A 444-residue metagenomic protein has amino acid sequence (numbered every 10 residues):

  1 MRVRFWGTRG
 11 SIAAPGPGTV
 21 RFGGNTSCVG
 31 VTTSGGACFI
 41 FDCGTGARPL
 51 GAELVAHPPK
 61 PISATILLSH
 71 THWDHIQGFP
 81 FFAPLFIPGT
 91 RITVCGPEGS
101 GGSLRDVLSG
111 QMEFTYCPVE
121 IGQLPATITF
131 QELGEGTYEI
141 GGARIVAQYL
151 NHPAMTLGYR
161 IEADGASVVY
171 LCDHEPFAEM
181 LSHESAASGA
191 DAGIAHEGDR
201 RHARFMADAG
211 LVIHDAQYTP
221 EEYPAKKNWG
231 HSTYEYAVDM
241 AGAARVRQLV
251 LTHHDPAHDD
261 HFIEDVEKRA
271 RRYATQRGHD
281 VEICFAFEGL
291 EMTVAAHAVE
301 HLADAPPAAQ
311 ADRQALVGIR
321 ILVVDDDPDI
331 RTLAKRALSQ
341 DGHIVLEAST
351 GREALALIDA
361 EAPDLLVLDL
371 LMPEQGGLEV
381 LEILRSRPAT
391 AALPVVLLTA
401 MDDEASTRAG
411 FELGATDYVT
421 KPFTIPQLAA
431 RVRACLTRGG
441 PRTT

Functional and structural regions predicted by a protein language model:
M1-H183, A203, D259-D304: Binuclear metal-dependent hydrolase catalytic cores
A178-E282, A286-F287: Cap/insert and terminal regions of metallo-dependent hydrolase folds
T332-Q340: Charged docking surfaces used in two-component/phosphorelay signaling
T350-E353, G376-E382: Acidic catalytic/metal-coordinating carboxylates
E361-V367: Active-site beta3 strand of CheY-like receiver
E379, D402-V419: Alpha4 helix (beta4-alpha4-beta5 surface) of REC/receiver domains from two-component response regulators
A405, F423-R433: C-terminal output helix
